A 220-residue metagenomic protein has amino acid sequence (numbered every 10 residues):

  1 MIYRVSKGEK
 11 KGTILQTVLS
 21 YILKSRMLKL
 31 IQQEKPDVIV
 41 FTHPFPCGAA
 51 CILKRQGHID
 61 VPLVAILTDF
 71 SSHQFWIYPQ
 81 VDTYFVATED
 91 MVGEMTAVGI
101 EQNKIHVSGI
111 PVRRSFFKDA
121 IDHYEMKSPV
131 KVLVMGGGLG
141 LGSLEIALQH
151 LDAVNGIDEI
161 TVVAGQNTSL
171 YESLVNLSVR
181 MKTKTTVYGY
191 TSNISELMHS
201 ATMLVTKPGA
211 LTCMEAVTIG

Functional and structural regions predicted by a protein language model:
M1-L30: Conserved N-terminal ligand/cofactor-binding loop architecture of enzyme catalytic domains
R26-I39, A49-V64: Glycosyltransferases and closely related glycan-assembly transferases that use nucleotide-activated donors
K35, P79-Q80, H199-S200: Alpha-helix C-terminal capping/helix-to-coil transition sites in glycosyltransferase folds
T42-F45: Short His-centered aromatic/hydrophobic patch
R55-S115: Active-site-proximal region of nucleotide-activated glycan assembly enzymes, centered on histidine/acidic-rich loops
P111-S128: Acidic anion/phosphate-binding donor-loop and adjacent secondary structure in glycosyltransferase catalytic cores
M126-M203: Donor-nucleotide binding loops and adjacent catalytic segments primarily of GT-B fold Leloir glycosyltransferases
E196-G220: A donor-sugar binding/catalytic signature common to diverse glycosyltransferases and related nucleotide-sugar
